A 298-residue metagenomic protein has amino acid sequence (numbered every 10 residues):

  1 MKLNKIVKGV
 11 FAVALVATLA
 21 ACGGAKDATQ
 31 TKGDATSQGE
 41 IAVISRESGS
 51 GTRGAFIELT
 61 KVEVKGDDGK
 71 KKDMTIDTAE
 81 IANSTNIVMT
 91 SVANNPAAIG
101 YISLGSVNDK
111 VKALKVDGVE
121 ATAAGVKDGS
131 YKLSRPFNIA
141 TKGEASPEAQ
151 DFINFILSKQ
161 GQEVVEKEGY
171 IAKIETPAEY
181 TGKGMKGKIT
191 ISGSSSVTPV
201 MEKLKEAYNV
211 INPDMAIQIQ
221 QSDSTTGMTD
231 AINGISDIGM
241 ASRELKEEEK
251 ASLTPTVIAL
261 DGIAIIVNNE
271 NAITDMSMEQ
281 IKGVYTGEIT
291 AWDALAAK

Functional and structural regions predicted by a protein language model:
K2-V10: Bacterial N-terminal signal peptides that target proteins for export
L3-N4, C22-K298: Exported/periplasmic ABC-transporter solute-binding proteins
G9-A12, Q30-T31: Short amphipathic alpha-helical "recognition" segments used for binding
A17-A21: C-terminal motif of bacterial Sec signal peptides marking the signal peptidase cleavage site
